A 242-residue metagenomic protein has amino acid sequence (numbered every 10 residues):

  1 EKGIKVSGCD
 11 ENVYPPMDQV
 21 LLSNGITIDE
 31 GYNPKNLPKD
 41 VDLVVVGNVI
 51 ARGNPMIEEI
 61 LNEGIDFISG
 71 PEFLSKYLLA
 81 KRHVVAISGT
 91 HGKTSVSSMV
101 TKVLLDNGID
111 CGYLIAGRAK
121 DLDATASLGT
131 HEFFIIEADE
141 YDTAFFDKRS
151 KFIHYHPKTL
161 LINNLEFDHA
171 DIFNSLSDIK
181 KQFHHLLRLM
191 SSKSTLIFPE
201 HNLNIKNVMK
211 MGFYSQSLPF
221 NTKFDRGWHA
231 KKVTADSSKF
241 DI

Functional and structural regions predicted by a protein language model:
E1-M17, L21-I28, K39-V44, N62-I65 (+4 more regions): ATP-dependent carboxylate-amine ligase
D10-N12, E30-Y32, G70-S75, Y113-G117 (+1 more regions): Beta-strand->loop->alpha-helix junctions that form or flank phosphate-binding loops in nucleotide-handling enzymes
L22, K35-K39, N48, R52-E200 (+1 more regions): Phosphate-binding loop of NTP-binding sites
S238-I242: Short polybasic amphipathic segments
